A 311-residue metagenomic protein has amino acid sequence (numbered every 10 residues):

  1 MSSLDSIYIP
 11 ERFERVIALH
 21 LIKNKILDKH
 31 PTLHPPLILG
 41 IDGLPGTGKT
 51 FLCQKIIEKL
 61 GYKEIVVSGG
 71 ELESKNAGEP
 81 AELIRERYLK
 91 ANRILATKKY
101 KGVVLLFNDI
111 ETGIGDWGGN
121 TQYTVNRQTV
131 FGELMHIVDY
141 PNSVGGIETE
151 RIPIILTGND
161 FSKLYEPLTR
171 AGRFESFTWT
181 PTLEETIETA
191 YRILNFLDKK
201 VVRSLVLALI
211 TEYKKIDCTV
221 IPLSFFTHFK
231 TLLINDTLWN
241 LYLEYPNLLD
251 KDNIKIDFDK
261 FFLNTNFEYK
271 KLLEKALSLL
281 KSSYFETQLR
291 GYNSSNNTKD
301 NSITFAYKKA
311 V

Functional and structural regions predicted by a protein language model:
S2-L39: Pre-Walker A (pre-P-loop) alpha-helix and adjacent loop at the N terminus of AAA/AAA+ ATPase modules, a conserved
S2-S6, R192-V311: C-terminal alpha-helical "lid" subdomain
P31, P35-V67: Walker A/P-loop
V66-K99: Short glycine-rich substrate-engagement loop in P-loop NTPases that contacts/grips substrate
Y100-L105, G146-I155: Loop/turn-to-beta-strand initiation segments
E111-E150, E166: Conserved catalytic/switch belt of AAA+ P-loop NTPases
N159-D160: Conserved H-loop
E166-T182: A short helix-turn-beta junction within AAA+ P-loop NTPase domains corresponding to the substrate/partner-engaging
